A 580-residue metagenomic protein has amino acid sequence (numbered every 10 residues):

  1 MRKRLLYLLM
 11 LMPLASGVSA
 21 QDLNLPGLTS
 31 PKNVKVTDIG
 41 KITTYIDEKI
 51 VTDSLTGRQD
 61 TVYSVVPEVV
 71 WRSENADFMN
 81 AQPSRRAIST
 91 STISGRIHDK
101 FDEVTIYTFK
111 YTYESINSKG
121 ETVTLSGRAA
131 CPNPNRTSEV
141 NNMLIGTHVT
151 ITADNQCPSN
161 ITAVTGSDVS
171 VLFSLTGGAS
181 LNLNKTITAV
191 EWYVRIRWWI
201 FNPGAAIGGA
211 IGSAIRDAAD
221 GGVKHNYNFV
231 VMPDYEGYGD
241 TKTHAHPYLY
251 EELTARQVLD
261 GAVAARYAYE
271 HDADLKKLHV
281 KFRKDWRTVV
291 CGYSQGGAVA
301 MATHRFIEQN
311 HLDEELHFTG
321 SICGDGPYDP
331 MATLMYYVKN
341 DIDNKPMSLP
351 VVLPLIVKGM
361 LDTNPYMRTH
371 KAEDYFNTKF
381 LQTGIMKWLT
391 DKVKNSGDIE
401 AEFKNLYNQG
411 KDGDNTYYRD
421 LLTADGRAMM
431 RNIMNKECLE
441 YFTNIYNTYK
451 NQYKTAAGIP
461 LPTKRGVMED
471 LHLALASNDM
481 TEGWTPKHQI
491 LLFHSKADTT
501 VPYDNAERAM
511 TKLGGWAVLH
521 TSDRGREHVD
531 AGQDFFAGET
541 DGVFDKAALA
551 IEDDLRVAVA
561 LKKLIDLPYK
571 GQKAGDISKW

Functional and structural regions predicted by a protein language model:
Q21-R136: Catalytic-loop region of hydrolases
K119-S126, A130-H225: Short, surface-exposed "cap/lid" segments of acyl-processing enzymes
Y248-D272: Alpha/beta-hydrolase active-site loop
V263-N344: Primarily recognizes the serine-hydrolase "nucleophile elbow" in alpha/beta-hydrolase and SGNH/GDSL folds
T303, H488-Q489, P502-L513: Short alpha-helix in the alpha/beta-hydrolase fold that links the catalytic acid
G324-G483: Accessory cap/linker subdomain of secreted extracellular hydrolases
M335, V467, H472-A474, E507 (+1 more regions): C-terminal catalytic histidine-bearing segment of alpha/beta-hydrolase fold enzymes
L491-D498: Short beta-strand/loop motif that positions the catalytic acidic residue of the alpha/beta-hydrolase fold
